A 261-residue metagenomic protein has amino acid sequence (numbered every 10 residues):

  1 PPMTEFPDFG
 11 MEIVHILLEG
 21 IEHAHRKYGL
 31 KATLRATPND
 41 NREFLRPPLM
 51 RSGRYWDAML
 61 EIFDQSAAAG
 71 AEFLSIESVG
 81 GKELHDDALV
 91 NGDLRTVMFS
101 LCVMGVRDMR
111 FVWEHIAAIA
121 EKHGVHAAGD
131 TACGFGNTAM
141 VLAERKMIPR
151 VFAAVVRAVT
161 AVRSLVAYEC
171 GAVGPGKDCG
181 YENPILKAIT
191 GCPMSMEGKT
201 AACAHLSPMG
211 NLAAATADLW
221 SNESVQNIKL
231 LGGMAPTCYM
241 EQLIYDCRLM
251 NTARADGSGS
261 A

Functional and structural regions predicted by a protein language model:
P1-N227, L231-I244, R248-T252: Helix-rich catalytic cores of soluble enzyme domains
D256-A261: Long, compositionally biased intrinsically disordered regions
